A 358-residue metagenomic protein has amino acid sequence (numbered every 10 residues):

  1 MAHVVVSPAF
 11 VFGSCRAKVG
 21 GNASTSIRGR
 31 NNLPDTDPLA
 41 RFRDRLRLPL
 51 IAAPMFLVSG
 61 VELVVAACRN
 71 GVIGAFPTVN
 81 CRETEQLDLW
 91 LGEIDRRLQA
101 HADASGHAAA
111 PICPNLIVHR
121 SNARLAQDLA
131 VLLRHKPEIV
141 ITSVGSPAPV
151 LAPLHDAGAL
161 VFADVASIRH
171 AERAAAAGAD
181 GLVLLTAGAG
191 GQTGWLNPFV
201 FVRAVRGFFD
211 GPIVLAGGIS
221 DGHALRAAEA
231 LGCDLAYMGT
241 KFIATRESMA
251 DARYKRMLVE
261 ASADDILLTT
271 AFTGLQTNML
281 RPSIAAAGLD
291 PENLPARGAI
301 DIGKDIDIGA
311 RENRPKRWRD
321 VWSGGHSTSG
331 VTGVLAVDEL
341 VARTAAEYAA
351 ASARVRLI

Functional and structural regions predicted by a protein language model:
V4, V11-G13, A23: Short hydrophobic alpha-helical segments enriched in small aliphatic residues
P8-A9, V19: Intrinsically disordered, low-complexity segments enriched in serine/proline and basic residues
F12-A17, G274: Generic detector of N-terminal low-structure segments
K18, T25-S26: Intrinsically disordered, low-complexity segments enriched in serine/threonine/proline/glycine and often basic
I27-P212: Active-site entrance/lid segments in N-terminal catalytic domains of soluble metabolic enzymes
V58, I219-S220: Residue-level detector of alpha-helix initiation sites
P198-V214, S220-I358: Conserved active-site-proximal phosphate/metal-binding subdomains
